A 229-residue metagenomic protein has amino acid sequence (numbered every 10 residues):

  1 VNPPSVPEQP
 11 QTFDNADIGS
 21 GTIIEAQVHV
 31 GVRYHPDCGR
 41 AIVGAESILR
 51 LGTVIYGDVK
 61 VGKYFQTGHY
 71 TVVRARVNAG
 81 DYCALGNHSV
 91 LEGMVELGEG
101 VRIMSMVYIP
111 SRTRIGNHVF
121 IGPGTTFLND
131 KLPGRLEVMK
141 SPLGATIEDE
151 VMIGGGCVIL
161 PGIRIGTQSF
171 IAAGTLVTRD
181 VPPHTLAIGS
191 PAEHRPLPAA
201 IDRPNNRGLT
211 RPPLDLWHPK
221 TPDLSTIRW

Functional and structural regions predicted by a protein language model:
N2-Q9, F13, T22-R164, S190-P191 (+1 more regions): Flexible, glycine/small-residue-enriched loop-and-beta-strand segment within the central core of proteins
T175: Active-site phosphate/pyrophosphate- and oxyanion-stabilizing loops and adjacent acidic/basic residues in soluble
R179: Short helix N-cap motif at coil->helix boundaries in the Bergerat
P183-G208: Conserved beta-strand-loop-alpha-helix hinge in the C-terminal portion of ABC ATPase nucleotide-binding domains
L209-W229: ABC ATPase nucleotide-binding domains
